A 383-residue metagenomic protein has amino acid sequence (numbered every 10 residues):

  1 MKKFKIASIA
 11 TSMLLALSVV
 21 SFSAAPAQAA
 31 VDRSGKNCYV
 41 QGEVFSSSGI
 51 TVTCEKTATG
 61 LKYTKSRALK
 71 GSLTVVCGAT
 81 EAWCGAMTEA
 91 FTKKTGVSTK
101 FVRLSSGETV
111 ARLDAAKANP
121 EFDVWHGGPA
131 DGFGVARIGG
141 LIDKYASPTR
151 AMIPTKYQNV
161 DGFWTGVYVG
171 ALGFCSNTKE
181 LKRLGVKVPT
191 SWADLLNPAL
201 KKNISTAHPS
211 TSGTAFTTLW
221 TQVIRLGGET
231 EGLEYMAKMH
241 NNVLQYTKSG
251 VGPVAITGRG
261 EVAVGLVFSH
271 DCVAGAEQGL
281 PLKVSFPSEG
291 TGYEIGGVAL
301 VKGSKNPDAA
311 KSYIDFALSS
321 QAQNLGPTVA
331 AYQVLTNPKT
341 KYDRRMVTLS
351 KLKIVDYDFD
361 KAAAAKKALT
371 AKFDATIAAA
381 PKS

Functional and structural regions predicted by a protein language model:
S66-V135: Early extracytoplasmic/lumenal segment of secretory-pathway proteins
T74-G85, P120-E261: Extracytoplasmic ligand-binding site segments that recognize negatively charged/polar headgroups
D131-V135, G258, V262-P281: A ligand-binding cleft/hinge motif common to bilobed small-molecule-binding domains
I142-T149, W164-T165, A193, V264 (+2 more regions): Short beta-strand->loop
G170, E234-H240, Y246-T247, Q278-K302 (+1 more regions): Periplasmic-binding protein-like
C175-E180, W220-V223, E294-P307, L325-T328: A bilobed periplasmic-binding-protein/Venus flytrap-type ligand-binding module shared by bacterial periplasmic
V301-Y357: Mature extracytoplasmic/periplasmic domains
Y357-S383: Conserved C-terminal helix/tail region of periplasmic/extracytoplasmic solute-binding proteins
